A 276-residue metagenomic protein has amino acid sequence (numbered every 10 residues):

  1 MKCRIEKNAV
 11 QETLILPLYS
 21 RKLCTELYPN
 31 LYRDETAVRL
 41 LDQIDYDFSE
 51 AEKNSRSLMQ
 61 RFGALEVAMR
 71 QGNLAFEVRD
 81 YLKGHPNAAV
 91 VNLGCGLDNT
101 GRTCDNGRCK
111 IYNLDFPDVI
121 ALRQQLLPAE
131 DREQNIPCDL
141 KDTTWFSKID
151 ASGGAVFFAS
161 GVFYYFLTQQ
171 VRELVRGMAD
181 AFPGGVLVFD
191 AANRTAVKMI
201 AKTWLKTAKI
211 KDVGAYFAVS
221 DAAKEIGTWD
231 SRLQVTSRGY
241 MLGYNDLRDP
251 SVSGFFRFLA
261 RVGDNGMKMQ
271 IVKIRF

Functional and structural regions predicted by a protein language model:
M1-V91, C95-C138, A151-S152: Rossmann-like AdoMet
T143-S152: Short amphipathic alpha-helix with an adjacent loop that forms part of the alpha/beta core around
F157-F158: A conserved beta-strand element that flanks and buttresses the S-adenosyl-L-methionine
Y165-M178: A short, conserved alpha-helix within the catalytic core of class I
M178-R194: Conserved beta-strand signature within the Rossmann-like core of class I S-adenosyl-L-methionine
K198-V213: Short, glycine-/aromatic-enriched active-site segment of Class I SAM-dependent methyltransferases
V213-Y240: Short alpha-helix
R232-F258: Conserved catalytic loop of SAM-dependent methyltransferase domains
